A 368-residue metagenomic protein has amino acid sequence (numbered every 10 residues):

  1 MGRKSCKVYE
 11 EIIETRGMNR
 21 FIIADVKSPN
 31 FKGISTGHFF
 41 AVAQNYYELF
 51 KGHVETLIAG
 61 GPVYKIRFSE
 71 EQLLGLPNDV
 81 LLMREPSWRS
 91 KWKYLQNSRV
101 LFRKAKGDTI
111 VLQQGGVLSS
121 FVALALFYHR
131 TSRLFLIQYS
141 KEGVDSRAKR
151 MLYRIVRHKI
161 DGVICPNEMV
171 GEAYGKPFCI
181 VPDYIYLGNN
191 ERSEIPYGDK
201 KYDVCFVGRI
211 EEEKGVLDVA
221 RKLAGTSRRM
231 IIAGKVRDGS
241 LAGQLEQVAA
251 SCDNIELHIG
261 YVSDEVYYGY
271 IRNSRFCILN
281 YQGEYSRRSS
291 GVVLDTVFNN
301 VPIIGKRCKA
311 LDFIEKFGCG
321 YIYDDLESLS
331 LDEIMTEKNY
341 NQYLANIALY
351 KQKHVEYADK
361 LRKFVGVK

Functional and structural regions predicted by a protein language model:
M1-V8, H38, L326-K368: A charged, aromatic-enriched C-terminal amphipathic alpha-helix characteristic of glycosyltransferases across folds
M1-Y64, R221-A224: N-terminal subdomain of nucleotide-sugar transferases
I22-A24, P196-K214, V219-I232: Conserved donor-binding/catalytic core segment of Leloir-type glycosyltransferases
P29-G33, L49-K91, D238-L241: N-terminal strand-loop element at the rim of the active site of nucleotide-sugar-dependent glycosyltransferases
Y94-N97, I110-H129: An aromatic- and histidine-rich active-site surface loop
G143, H158-S193: Donor nucleotide-sugar binding/catalytic pocket of nucleotide-sugar-dependent glycosyltransferases
G234, A242-E265: Nucleotide-activated donor-binding/catalytic signature segment of Leloir-type glycosyltransferases, i.e., the conserved
L279-L294, K306-F313: Nucleotide-sugar-dependent
